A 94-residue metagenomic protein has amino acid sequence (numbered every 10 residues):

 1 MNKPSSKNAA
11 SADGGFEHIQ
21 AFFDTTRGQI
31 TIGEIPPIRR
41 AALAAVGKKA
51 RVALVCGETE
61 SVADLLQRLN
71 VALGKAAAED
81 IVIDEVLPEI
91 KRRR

Functional and structural regions predicted by a protein language model:
M1, T26, I30, L73-A76 (+1 more regions): Short, flexible helical or helix-coil boundary motifs
N2-D13, E79-R94: Short, charged, intrinsically disordered terminal tails
K7-R40: N-terminal acidic leader/helix
G33-I35, V55-E58, V86, R93: Compositionally biased, intrinsically disordered low-complexity segments
R40-D84: Amphipathic alpha-helical packing elements
